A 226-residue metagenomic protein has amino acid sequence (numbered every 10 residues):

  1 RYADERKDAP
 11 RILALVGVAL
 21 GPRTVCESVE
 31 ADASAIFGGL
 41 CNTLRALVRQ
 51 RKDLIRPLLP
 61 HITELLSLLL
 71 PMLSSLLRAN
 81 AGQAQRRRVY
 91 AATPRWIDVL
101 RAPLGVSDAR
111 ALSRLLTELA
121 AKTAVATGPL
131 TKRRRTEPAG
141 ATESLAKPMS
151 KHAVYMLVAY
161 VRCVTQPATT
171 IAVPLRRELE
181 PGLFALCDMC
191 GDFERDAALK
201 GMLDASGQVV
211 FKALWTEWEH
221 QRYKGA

Functional and structural regions predicted by a protein language model:
R1, E5-L47, L58-P103, R134-A168 (+2 more regions): Amphipathic alpha-helical segments within extended alpha-helical solenoids and repeat-rich scaffolds in large
E30-A33, F37, G105, A109-S113 (+2 more regions): Residue-level detector of extended alpha-helical repeat arrays and alpha-solenoid scaffolds
V48, A120-A124, C187: Alpha-solenoid repeat junctions
A109-K147: Extended, charged alpha-helical interaction scaffolds
V164, I171-L175, E194: Acidic, Ser/Thr/Pro-rich intrinsically disordered low-complexity regulatory segments
E194, A198-K200: Glycine-rich beta-strand-centered segment in the early N-terminal region that forms part of a ligand/cofactor-binding
